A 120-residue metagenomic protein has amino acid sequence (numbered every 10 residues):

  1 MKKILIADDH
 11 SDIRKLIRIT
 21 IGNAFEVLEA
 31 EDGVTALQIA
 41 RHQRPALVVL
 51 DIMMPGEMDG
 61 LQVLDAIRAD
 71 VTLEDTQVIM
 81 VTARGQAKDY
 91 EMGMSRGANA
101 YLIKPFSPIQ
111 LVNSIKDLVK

Functional and structural regions predicted by a protein language model:
A7-D8, A30, V48: Conserved sequence signature across two-component system core domains
S11-L28: Two-component/phosphorelay signaling modules centered on CheY-like receiver
F25-D32, I39: Short hydrophobic/Thr-rich beta-strand motif most characteristic of the beta2 strand and flanking loop of CheY-like
D32-T35, M58-D65: Acidic catalytic/metal-coordinating carboxylates
Q43-V49, M54: Active-site beta3 strand of CheY-like receiver
M58, Q62, G85-A100, N113: Alpha4 helix (beta4-alpha4-beta5 surface) of REC/receiver domains from two-component response regulators
F106-I115: C-terminal output helix
